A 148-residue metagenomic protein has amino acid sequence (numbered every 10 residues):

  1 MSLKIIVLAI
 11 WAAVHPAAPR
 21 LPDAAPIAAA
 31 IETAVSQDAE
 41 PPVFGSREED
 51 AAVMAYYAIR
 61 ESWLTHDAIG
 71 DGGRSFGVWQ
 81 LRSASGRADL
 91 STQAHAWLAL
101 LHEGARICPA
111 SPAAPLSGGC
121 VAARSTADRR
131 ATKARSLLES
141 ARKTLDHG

Functional and structural regions predicted by a protein language model:
M1-K4: Positively charged n-region of N-terminal signal peptides that target proteins for export
V7-G148: Catalytic glycan-binding domains that act on GlcNAc-containing polysaccharides
